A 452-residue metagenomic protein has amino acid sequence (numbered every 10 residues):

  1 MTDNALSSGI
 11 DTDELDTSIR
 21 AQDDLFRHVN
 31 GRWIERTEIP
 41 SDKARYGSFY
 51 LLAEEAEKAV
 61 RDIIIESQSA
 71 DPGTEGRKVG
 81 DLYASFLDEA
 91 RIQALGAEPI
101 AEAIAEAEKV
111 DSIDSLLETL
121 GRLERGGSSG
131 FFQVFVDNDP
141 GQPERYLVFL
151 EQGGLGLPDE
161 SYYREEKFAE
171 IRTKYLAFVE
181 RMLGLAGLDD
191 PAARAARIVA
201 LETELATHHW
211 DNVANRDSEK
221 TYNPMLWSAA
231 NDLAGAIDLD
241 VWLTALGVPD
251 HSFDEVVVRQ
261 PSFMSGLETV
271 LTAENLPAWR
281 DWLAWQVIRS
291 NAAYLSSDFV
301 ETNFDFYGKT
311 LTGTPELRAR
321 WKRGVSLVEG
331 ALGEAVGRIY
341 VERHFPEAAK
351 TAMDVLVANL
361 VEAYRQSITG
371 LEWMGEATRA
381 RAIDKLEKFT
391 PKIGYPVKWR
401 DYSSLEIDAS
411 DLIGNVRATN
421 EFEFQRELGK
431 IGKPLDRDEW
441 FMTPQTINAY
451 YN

Functional and structural regions predicted by a protein language model:
M1-D3, L233-A236, V257-P261, E329-G333 (+1 more regions): Intrinsically disordered, low-complexity linker/terminal regions across diverse proteins
M1-L15: Short, Gly/Pro- and small/polar-rich lid/capping loops
D3-L6, I19-D24, H28-R91: Active-site-surrounding "flap" and adjacent substrate/cofactor-binding loops of secreted or lumenal enzymes, prototyped
H28-D42, E180-D190, K388-T390: Short amphipathic alpha-helical segments with coiled-coil-like heptad repeat character
W33-R36, E204-A214, E362, F389-R400: Secretory-pathway/luminal and periplasmic proteins that interact with or process carbohydrate-rich
R36-S41, D71-P72, G187-A195, I368-A382 (+1 more regions): Surface-exposed patches in mature extracellular/periplasmic domains of secreted proteins
I65-V355, N359: Noncatalytic, helix-rich "gating/capping" subdomain that lines the substrate-entry/channel surface of large enzyme
